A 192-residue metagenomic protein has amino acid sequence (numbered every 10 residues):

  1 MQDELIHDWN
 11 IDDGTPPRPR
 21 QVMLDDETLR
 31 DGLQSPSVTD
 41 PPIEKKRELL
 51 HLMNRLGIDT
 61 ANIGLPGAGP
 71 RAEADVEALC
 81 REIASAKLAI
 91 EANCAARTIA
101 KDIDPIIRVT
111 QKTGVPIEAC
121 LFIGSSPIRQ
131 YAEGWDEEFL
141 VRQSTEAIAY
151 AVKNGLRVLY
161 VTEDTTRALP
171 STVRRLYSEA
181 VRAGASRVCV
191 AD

Functional and structural regions predicted by a protein language model:
M1-D13: Intrinsic disorder at enzyme termini
D12, R18-L24, D31, S35-T60 (+2 more regions): Alpha/beta enzyme core
I58-P66, I90-N93: Divalent metal-dependent hydrolysis catalytic cores, especially in the metallo-beta-lactamase
L65-A68, A72-E73: Electropositive nucleic-acid engagement tracts
C94-T98: Active-site nucleophile and cofactor-binding loops and adjacent substrate-binding regions of central metabolic enzymes
